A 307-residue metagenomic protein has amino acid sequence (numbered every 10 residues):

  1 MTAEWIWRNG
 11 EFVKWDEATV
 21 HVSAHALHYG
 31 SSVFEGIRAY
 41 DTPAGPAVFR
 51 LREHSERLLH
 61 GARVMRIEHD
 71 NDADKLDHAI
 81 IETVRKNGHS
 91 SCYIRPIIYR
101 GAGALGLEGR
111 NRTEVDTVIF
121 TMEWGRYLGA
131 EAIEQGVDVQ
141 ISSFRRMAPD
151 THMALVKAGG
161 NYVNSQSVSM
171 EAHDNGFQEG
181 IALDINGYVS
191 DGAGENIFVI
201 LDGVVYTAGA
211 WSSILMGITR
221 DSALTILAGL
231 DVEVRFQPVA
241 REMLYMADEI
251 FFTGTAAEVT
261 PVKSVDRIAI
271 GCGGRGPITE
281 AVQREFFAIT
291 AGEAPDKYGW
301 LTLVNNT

Functional and structural regions predicted by a protein language model:
M1-N71, K75-E82, E108-T307: Helix-start/capping segments and mature chain N-termini
L76-S91, R95-A104, M122: Short, acidic/charged, Gly/Pro-enriched secondary-structure junctions
